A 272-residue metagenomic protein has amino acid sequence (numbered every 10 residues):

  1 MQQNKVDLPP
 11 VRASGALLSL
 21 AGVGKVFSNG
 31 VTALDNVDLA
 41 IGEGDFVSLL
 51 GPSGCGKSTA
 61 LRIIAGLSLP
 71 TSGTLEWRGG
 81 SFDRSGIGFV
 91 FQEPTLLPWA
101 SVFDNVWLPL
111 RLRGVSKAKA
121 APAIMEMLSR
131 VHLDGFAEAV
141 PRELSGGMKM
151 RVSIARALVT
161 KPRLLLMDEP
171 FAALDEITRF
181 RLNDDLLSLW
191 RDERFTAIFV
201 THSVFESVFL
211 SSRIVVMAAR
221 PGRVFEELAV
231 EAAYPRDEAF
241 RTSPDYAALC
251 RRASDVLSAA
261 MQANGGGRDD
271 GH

Functional and structural regions predicted by a protein language model:
L50-P52: The feature captures the beta-strand-to-loop junction immediately N-terminal to the Walker
A65: Helix-to-loop junction immediately C-terminal to a conserved catalytic motif
G73-S85: Conserved ABC transporter NBD signature motif
A100-W107: Short coil-to-helix segment of the ABC ATPase nucleotide-binding domain corresponding to the Q-loop/switch region
W107, R111, A118-F136, S188: Conserved ABC ATPase "signature" region
A139-R142, T160: Conserved signature/switch motifs of ABC ATPase nucleotide-binding domains
I154: Hydrophobic anchor residue at the start of the ABC signature
